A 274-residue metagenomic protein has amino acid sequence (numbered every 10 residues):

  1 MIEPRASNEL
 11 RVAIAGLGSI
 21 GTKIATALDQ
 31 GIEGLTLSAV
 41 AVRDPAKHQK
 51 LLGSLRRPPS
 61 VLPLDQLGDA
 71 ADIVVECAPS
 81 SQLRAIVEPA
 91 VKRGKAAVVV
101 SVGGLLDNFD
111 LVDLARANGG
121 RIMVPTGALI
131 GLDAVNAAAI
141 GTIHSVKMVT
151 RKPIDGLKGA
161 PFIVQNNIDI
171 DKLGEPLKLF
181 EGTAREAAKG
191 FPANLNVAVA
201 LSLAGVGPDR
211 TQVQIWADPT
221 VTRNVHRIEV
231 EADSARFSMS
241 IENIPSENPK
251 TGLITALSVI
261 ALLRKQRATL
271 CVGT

Functional and structural regions predicted by a protein language model:
M1-E9: A short, basic/flexible loop-to-alpha-helix module at the beginning of a structural domain
V12-I14, E76: Hydrophobic Val/Ile/Leu positions in short beta-strands of Rossmann-like dinucleotide-binding domains
A15, K23, A128-T274: Active-site-lining helix/loop region of Rossmann-like oxidoreductase modules
I20: Hydrophobic/small residue at the entry helix of a nucleotide-binding pocket
G31-L52: NAD(P)-binding Rossmann-fold cofactor-contacting core
P59-K92, G103-D107: Beta-loop-alpha module in the N-terminal Rossmann-like domain of NAD(P)-dependent dehydrogenases, especially those
E76, V99-V100, I122-T126: General beta-strand structural signal in soluble alpha/beta enzymes
E88, S101-R121: Rossmann-fold NAD(P)-binding glycine/threonine-rich loop
